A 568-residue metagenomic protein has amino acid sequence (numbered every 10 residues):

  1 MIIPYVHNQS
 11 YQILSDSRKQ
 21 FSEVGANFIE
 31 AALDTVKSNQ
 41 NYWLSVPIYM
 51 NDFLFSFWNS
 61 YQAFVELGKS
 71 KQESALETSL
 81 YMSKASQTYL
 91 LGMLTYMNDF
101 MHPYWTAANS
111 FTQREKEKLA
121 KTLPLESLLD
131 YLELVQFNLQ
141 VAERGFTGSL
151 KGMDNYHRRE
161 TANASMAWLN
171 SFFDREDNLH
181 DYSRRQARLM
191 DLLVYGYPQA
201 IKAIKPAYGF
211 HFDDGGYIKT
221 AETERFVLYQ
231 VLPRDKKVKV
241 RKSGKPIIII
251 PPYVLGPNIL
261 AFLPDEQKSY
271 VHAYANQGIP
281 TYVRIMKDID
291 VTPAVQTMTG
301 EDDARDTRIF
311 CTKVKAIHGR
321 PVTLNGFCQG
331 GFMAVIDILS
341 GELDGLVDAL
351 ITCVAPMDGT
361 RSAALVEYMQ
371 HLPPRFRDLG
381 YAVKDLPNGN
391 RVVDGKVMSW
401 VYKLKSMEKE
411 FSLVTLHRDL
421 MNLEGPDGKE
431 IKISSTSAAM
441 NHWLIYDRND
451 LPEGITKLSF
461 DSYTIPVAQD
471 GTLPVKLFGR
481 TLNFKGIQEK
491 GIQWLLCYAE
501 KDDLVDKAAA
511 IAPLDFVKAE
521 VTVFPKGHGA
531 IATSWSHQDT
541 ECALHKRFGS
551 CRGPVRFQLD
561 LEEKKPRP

Functional and structural regions predicted by a protein language model:
M1-P206, R567-P568: N-terminal targeting or regulatory segments adjacent to alpha/beta-hydrolase or S9 domains
D34-S45, V65, N109-R185, R320 (+1 more regions): Alpha/beta-hydrolase-fold enzymes
A203, A207, H211-D290: Short, surface-exposed "cap/lid" segments of acyl-processing enzymes
I289-A294, A304-V322, V335: Conserved acidic catalytic loop of the alpha/beta-hydrolase fold
L324-A334: Gly/Ala-rich beta-loop-alpha elbow adjacent to hydrolase catalytic centers
K490, L495-Y498, D502: Short beta-strand/loop motif that positions the catalytic acidic residue of the alpha/beta-hydrolase fold
D503-A509: Conserved alpha/beta-hydrolase "acid-adjacent" motif
F516-P568: Catalytic active-site module of serine/aspartate enzymes centered on a nucleophile-bearing elbow/loop
